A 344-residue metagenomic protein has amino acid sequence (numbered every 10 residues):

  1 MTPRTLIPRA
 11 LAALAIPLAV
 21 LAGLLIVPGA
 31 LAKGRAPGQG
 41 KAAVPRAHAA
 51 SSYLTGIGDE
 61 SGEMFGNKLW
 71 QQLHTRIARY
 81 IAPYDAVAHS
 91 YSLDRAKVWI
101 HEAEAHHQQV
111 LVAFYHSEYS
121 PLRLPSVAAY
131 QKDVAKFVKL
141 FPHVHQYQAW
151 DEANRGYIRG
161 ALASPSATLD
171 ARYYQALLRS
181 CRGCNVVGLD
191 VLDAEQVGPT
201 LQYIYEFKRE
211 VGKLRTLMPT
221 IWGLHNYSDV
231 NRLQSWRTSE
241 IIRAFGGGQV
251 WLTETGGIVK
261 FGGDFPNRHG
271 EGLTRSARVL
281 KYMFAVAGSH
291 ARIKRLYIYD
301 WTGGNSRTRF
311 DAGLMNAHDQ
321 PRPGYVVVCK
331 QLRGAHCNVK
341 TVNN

Functional and structural regions predicted by a protein language model:
T2-A32: Secretory targeting and sorting signals
K33-G40: Cleaved targeting-peptide boundary
G40-Y84: Boundary/entry segment of secreted carbohydrate-active catalytic domains
T55-D59, A78-Y80, V110-F114, Y147-A149 (+4 more regions): Hydrophobic faces of well-ordered beta-strands that scaffold small-molecule active sites in alpha/beta enzyme cores
E60, Q72, V87-V98: Aromatic- and glycine-enriched glycan-recognition loops and surfaces that form the carbohydrate-binding subsites
M64, S90-D94, Y119-I221, H225-G247 (+3 more regions): Active-site cleft segment of glycoside hydrolase catalytic domains centered on the general acid/base Glu
L69-W70, G262, R268-G270, A291-N344: Aromatic-rich peripheral "rim/lid" segments of glycoside hydrolase catalytic domains that contact and position glycan
Y84, A96-P125, A149-A153: Structural motif corresponding to the early beta-alpha repeats
